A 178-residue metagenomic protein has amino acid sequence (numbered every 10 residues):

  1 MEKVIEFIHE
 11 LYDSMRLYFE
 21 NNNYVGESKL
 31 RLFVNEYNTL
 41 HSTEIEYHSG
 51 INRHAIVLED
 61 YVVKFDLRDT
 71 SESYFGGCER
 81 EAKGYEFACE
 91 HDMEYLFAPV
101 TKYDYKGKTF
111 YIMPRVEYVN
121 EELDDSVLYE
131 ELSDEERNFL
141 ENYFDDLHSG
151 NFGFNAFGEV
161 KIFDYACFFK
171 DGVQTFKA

Functional and structural regions predicted by a protein language model:
M1-T43: Juxta-kinase regulatory segment immediately upstream of eukaryotic protein kinase catalytic domains
T39-Y47, P99, N138: Short secondary-structure junctions
H41-C89: ATP-binding glycine-rich loop module of kinase domains
G50-I51, A98, K106, L147-G150: Short, surface-exposed coil-to-beta transition loops
I56-D60, R115, N155: Active-site beta-strand termini and strand-to-loop segments that position acidic
Y61, L67-D69, E86-L132: Conserved structural core of kinase catalytic domains
E135-N142: Protein kinase catalytic-loop region centered on the HRD/HxD motif
Y143-A178: Catalytic activation segment of kinase domains across protein kinase-like and atypical kinase folds
